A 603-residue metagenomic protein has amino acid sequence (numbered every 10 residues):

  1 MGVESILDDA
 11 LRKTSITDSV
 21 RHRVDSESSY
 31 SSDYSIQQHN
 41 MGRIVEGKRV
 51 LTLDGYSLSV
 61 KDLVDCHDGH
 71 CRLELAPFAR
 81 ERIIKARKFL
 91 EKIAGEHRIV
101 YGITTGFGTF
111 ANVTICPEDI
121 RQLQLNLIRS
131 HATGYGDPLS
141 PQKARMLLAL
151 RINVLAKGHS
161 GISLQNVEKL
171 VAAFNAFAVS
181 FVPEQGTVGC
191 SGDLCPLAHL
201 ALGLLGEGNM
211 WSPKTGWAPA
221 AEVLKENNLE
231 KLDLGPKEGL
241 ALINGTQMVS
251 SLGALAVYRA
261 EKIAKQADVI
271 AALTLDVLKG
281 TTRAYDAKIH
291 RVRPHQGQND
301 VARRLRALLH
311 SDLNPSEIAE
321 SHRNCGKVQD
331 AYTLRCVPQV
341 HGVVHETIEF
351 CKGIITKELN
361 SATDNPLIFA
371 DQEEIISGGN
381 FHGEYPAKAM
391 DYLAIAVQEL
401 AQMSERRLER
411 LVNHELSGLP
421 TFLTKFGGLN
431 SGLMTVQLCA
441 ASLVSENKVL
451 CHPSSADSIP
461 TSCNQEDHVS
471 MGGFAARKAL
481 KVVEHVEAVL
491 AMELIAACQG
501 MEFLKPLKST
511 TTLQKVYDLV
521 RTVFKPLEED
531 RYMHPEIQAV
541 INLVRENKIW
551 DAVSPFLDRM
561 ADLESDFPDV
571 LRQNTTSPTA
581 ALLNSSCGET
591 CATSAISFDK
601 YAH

Functional and structural regions predicted by a protein language model:
G2-R82, A86-A94, C116, S130 (+3 more regions): C-terminal auxiliary extensions adjacent to catalytic cores
C71-Y101, G106-N209: Long, structured ligand/cofactor-binding scaffold of large enzymes
